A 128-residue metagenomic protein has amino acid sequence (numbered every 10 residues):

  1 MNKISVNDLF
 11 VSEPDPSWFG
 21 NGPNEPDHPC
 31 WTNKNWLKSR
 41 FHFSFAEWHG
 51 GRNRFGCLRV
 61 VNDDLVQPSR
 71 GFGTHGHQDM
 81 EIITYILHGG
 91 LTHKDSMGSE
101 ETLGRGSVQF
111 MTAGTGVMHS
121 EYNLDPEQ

Functional and structural regions predicted by a protein language model:
N2-R40: Polybasic, low-complexity association/targeting segments
P26-G76, M80-I82: A short glycine-rich, His/Asp/Glu-containing loop-to-beta-strand
V61-N62, I86, T112: Short beta-strand segments
L65, G89-H93, V108-Q109: Short beta-strand segments in beta-sandwich/barrel cores
H75-H77, H93, H119-S120: Histidine-centered active-site/metal-ligand motif
D79-Y85, H93, S99: Short N-terminal edge-element motif at the start of the domain
D95-T112: Short acidic-glycine-tyrosine-enriched beta hairpin
M111-Q128: Hydrophobic, well-structured mid-protein blocks that either form specific transmembrane helices
